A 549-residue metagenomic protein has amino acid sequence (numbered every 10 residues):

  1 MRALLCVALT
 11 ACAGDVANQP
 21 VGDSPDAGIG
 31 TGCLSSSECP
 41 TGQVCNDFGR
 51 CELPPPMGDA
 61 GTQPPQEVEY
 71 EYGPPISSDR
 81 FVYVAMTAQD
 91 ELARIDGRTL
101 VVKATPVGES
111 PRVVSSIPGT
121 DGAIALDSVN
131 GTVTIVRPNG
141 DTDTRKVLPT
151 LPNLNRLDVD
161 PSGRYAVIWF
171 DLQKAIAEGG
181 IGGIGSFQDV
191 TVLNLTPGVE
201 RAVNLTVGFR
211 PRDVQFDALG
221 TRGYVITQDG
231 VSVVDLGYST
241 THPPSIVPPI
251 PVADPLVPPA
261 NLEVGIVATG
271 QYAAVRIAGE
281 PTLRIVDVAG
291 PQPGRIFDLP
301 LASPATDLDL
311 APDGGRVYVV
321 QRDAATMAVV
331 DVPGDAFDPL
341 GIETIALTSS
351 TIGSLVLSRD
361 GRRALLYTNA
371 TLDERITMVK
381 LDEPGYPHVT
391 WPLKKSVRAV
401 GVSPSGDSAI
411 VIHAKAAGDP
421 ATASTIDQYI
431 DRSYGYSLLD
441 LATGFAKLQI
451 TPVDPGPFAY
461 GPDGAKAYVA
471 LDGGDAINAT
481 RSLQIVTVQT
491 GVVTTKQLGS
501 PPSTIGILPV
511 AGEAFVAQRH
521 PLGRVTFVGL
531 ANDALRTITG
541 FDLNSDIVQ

Functional and structural regions predicted by a protein language model:
M1, P25-G28, G208: Accessible peptide chain termini
M1-V7: Sec-dependent signal peptide recognition, specifically the positively charged N-region followed immediately by
T10-A11: C-terminal motif of bacterial Sec signal peptides marking the signal peptidase cleavage site
G14-Q19, T41, N46-Q549: Predominantly soluble domains enriched in secretory-pathway, periplasmic, or organellar proteins
P20-S35: Secreted, propeptide-processed cysteine-rich mini-domains
G32-V44: Disulfide-braced loops of extracellular cysteine-rich modules
